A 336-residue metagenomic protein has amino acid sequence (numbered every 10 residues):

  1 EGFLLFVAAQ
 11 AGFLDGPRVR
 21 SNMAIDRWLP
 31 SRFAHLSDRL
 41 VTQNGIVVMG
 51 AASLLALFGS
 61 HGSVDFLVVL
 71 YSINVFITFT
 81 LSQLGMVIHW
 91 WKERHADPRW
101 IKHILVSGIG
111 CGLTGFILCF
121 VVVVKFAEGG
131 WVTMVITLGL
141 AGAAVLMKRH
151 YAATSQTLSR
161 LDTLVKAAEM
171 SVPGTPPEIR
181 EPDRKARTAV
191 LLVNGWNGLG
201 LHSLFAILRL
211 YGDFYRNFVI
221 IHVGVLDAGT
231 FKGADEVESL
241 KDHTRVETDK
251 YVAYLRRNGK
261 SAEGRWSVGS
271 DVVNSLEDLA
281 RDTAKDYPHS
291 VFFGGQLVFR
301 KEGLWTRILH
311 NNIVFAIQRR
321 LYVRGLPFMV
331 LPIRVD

Functional and structural regions predicted by a protein language model:
E1, A56-F79, P98, F120-L138: Transmembrane helix-loop boundary segments of multi-pass membrane transporters
E1-L4, N44-L55: Select transmembrane alpha-helical segments in multipass membrane proteins
L5-L14: Short helix-coil transition sites and intra-membrane helix breaks within transmembrane domains of multi-pass
D15, R20, I25-D26, V68-A96 (+2 more regions): Hydrophobic alpha-helical segments of multi-pass membrane transport proteins
R32-Q43, F79-G129, T157-S171, W305 (+1 more regions): C-terminal membrane-solvent junction of multi-pass transporters and transport-like membrane proteins
I88, L105, T133-A167, E263 (+1 more regions): Flexible, glycine-rich loop/tail regions that form catalytic "lids" or insertion modules at the edges of active sites
A153-D336: Cytosolic C-terminal regulatory domains/tails of membrane transporters and channels
